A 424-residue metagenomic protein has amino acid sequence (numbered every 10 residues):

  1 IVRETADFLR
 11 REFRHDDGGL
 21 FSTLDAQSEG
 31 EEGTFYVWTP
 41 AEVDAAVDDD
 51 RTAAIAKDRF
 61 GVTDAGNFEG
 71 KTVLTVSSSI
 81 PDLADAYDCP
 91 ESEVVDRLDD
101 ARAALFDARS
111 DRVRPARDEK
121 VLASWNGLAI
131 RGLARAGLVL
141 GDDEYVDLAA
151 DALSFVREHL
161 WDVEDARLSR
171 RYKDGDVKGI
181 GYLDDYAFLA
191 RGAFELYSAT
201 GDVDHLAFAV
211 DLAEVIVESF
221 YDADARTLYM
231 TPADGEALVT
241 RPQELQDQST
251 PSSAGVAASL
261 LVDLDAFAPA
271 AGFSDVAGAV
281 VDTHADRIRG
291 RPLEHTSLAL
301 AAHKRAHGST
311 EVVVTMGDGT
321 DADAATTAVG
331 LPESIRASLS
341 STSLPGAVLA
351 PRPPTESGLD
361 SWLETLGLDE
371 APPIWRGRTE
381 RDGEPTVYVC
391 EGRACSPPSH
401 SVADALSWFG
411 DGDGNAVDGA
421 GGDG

Functional and structural regions predicted by a protein language model:
I1-G424: Glycan-recognition and catalytic cores of secretory/periplasmic carbohydrate-active enzymes
